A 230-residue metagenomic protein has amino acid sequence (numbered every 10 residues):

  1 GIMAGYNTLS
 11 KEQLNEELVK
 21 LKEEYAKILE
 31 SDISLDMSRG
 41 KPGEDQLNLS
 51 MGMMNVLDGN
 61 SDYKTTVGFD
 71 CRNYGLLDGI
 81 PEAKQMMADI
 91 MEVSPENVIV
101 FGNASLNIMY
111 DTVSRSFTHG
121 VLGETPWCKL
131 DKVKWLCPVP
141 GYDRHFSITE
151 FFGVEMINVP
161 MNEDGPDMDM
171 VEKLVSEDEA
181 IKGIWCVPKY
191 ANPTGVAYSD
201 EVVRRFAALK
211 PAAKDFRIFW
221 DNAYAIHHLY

Functional and structural regions predicted by a protein language model:
A4-E82, A88-D89: N-terminal "arm"/small-domain region of PLP-dependent enzymes with the aminotransferase-like
E44, L229-Y230: Short, function-defining helix-loop hinge/capping sites that tune catalysis or transport
F69-K214, A225-L229: Conserved core of the PLP fold type I
I218-F219: Residue-level marker for buried hydrophobic side chains located in beta-strands that build the well-ordered beta-sheet
N222: Walker B catalytic acidic pair
